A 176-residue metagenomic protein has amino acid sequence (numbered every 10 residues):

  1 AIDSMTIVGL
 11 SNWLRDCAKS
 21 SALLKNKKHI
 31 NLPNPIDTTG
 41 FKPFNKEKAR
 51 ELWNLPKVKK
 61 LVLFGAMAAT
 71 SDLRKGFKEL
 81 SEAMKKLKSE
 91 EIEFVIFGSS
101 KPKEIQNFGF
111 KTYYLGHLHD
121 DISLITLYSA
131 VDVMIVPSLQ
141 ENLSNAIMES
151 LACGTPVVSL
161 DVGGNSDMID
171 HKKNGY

Functional and structural regions predicted by a protein language model:
A1-N31, I36-G40, F44-K46: A short, active-site helix/loop in glycosyltransferases that binds the activated sugar's phosphate group
P56-K75, S81-M84: Conserved donor-binding/catalytic core segment of Leloir-type glycosyltransferases
G98-I122: Nucleotide-activated donor-binding/catalytic signature segment of Leloir-type glycosyltransferases, i.e., the conserved
T126-V131: Short alpha-helical donor nucleotide-sugar binding micro-motif in glycosyltransferases
L139: Aromatic "clamp/platform" in nucleotide-sugar-dependent glycosyltransferases that forms part of the donor/acceptor
S144-I147, N165: Short glycine/serine-rich donor-binding loops of glycosyltransferases
P156-S159: Short hydrophobic beta-strand element within catalytic cores of glycosyltransferases and related nucleotide-activated
V162-K172, Y176: Short acidic/histidine- and often glycine-rich active-site loop of Leloir-type glycosyltransferases that engages
